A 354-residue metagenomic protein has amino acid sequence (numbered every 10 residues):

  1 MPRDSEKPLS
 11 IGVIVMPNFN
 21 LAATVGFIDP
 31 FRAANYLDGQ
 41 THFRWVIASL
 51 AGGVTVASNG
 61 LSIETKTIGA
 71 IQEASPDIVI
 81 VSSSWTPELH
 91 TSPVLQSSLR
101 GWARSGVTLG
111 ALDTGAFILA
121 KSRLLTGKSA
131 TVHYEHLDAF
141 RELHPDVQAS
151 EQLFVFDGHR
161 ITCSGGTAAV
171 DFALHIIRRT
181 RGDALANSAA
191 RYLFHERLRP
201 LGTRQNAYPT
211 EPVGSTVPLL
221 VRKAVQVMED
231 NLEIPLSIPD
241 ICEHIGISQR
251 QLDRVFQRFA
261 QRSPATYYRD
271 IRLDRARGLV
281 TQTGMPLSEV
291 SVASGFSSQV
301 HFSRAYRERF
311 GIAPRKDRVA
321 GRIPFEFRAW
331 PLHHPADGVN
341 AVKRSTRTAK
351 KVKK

Functional and structural regions predicted by a protein language model:
M1-K121: N-terminal functional module of multi-domain proteins
T126-L153, S188-L193: A conserved active-site-flanking secondary-structure segment within enzyme catalytic domains
V147-E151, D183-S188, R199-R204, L219-L220 (+1 more regions): Short, structured loop/turn "capping" segments at alpha-beta junctions
Q152-L153, D157-F194: Conserved anion/nucleotide-ligand pocket segment
H195-G214: Linker/hinge segments immediately adjacent to helix-turn-helix/homeobox DNA-binding domains
Y208-L236, I241-I247, T266-M285, A320: A short, Lys/Arg-enriched amphipathic alpha-helix from helix-turn-helix/homeodomain DNA-binding modules
K223, V227-E229, I238-I271, S291-K316: Basic/polar phosphate-binding segments, predominantly the helix-turn-helix DNA-binding elements of transcriptional
Q282, P286, A293, S298-K354: …primarily DNA-binding HTH/wHTH and HhH modules…
